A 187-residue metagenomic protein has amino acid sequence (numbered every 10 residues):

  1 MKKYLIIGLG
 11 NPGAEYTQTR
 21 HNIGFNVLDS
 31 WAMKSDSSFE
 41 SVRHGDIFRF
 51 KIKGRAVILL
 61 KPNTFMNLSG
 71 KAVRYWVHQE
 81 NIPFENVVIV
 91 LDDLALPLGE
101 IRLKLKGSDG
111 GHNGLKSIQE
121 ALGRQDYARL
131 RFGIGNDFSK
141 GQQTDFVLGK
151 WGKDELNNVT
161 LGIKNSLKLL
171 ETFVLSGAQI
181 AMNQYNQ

Functional and structural regions predicted by a protein language model:
M1-L105, K116-L130, D137-Q142, G149 (+1 more regions): Nucleotide and nucleotide-moiety/phosphate-recognizing core
S108: Short glycine/threonine-rich catalytic loop with a Thr-x-Gly-x-Asp
G111-G114: Hydrophobic alpha-helical segments within soluble ligand-binding/sensing domains
